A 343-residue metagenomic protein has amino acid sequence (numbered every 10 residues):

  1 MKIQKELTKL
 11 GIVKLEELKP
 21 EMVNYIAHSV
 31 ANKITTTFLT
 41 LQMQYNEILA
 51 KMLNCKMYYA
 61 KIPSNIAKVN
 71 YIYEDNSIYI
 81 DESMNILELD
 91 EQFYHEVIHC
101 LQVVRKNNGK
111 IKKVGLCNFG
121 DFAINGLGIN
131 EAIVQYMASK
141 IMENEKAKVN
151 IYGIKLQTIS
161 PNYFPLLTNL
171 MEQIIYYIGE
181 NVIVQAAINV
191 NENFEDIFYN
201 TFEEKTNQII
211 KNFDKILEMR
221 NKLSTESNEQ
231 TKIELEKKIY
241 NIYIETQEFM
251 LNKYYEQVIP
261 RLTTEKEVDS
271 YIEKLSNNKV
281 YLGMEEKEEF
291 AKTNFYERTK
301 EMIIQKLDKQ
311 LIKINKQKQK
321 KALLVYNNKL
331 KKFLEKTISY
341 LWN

Functional and structural regions predicted by a protein language model:
T8, L156-F333, T337: Pan-zinc metallopeptidase signature
L10-I86, N107-G109: Auxiliary, metal-adjacent structural segments of Zn-dependent hydrolase domains
P20-N24, H28-N32, T36, F119 (+5 more regions): Low-complexity, repetitive regions of proteins mediating host interaction that are extracellular, surface-exposed
I86, D90, Y94, L127 (+2 more regions): Active-site-proximal structural scaffolding
E91-N107, E131, Q135, S139: Active-site recognition of the HExxH zinc-binding catalytic motif
I111-V114: Extended compositionally biased segments used for macromolecular assembly or nucleic-acid engagement
C117-Y163: Post-HExxH zinc-binding segment in Zn-dependent metallohydrolases
T337-N343: Short acidic DE-rich linear segments
